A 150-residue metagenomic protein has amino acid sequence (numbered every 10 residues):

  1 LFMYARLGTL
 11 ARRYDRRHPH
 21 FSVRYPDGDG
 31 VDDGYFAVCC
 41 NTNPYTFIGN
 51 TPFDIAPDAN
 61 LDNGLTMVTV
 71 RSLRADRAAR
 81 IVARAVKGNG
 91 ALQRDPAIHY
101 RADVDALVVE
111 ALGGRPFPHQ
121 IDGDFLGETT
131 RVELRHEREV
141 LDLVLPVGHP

Functional and structural regions predicted by a protein language model:
L1-P150: Long C-terminal subdomains/extensions of small-metabolite kinases
